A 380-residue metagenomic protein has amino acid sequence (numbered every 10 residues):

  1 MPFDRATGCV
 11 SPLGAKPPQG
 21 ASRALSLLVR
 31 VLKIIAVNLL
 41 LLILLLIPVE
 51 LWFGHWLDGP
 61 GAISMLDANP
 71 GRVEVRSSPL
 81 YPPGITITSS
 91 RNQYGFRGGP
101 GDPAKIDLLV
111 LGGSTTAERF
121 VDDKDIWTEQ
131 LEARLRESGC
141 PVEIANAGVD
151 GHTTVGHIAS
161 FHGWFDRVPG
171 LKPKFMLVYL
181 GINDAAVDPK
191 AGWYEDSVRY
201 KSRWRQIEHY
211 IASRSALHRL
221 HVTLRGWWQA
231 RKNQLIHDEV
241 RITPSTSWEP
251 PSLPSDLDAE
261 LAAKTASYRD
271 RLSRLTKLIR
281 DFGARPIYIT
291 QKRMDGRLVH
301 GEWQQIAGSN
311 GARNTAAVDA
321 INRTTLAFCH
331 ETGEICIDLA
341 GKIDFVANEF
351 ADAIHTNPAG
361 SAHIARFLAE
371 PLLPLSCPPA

Functional and structural regions predicted by a protein language model:
M1-R30: N-terminal Lys/Arg-rich, disordered targeting/topogenic segments
I34-L51: Hydrophobic membrane-insertion alpha-helices, especially the h-region of bacterial N-terminal signal peptides
W56-R134, S138, A347: Membrane/wall-proximal cationic-aromatic binding patches
D107-L109, T115-A212, A216-L217, T223-A230 (+1 more regions): Conserved SGNH/GDSL esterase-like catalytic core that processes O-acyl groups on lipids and polysaccharides
N146-G148, T290-Q291, D338-A340: Residue-level recognition of beta-strand->loop/alpha-helix junctions
I182-L326, F345-A347: Serine-dependent acyl-ester chemistry module
Y268, I335, F350-A380: Histidine-centered active-site loop/cap adjacent to the catalytic His in serine esterases/O-acetyl transfer systems
